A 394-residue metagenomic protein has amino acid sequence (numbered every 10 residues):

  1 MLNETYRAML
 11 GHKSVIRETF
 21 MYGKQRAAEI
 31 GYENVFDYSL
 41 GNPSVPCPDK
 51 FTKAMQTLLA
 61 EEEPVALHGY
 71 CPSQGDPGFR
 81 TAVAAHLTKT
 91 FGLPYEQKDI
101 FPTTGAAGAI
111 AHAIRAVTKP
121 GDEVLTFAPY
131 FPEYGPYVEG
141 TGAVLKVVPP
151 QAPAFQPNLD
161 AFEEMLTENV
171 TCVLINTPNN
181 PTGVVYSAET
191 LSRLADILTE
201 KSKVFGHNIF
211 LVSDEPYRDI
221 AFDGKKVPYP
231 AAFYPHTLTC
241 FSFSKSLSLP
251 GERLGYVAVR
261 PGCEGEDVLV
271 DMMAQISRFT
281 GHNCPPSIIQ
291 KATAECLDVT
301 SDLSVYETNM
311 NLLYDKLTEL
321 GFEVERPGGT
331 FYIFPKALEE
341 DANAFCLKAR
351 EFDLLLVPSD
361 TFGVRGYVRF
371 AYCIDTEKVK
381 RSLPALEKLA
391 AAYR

Functional and structural regions predicted by a protein language model:
M1-I16, A27-E61, Q74, G78 (+1 more regions): PLP-dependent class I/II
A66-L67: Pre-Walker A segment
